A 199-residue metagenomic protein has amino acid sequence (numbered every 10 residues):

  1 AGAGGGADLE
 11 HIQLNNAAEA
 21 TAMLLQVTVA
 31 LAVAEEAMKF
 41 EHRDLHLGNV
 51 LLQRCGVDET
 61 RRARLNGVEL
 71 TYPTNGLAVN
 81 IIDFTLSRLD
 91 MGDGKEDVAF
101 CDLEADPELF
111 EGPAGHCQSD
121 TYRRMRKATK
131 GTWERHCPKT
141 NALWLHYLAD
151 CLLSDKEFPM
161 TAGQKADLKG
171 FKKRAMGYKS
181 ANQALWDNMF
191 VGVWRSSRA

Functional and structural regions predicted by a protein language model:
A1-A20, M91-D102: Conserved structural core of kinase catalytic domains
G2, L9, V27, L31-A34 (+4 more regions): Structural signal for hydrophobic/aromatic residues that build the beta-strand cores of folded beta-sheet domains
Q13-A20, R43, T74, G131-P138 (+2 more regions): Amphipathic alpha-helical protein-protein interaction segments
N15-H42, L47, G56-V57: Conserved kinase catalytic-core helix
A30, N49, R54-E69, N75 (+3 more regions): C-terminal or late-domain output modules
M38-L47, L52, V57-E59, G92 (+3 more regions): Short, flexible/disordered secondary-structure transition segments
E41, H46-R124, A128-G131: Catalytic activation segment of kinase domains across protein kinase-like and atypical kinase folds
A114-A199: Helical subdomain adjoining the active site within ATP-dependent kinase catalytic cores
